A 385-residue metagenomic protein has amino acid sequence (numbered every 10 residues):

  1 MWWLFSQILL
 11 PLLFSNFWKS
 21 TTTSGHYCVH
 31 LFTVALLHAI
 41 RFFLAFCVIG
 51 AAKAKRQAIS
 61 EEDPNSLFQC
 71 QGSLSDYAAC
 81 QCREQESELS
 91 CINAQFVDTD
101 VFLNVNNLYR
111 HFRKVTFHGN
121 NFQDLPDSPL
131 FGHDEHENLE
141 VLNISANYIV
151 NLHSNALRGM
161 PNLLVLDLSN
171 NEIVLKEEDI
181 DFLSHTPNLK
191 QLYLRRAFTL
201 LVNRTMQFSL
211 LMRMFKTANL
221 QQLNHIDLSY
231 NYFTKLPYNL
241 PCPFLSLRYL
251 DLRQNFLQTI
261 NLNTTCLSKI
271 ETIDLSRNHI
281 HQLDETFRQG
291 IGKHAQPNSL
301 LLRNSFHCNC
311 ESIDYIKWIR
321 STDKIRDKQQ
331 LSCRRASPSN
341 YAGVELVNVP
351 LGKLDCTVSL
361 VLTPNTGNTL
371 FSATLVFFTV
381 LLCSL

Functional and structural regions predicted by a protein language model:
P11-G25, L37-H38, F43-G72, L381-L385: N-terminal signal peptide
A54-S73, C82, E86-E88, A295-L385: Membrane-proximal C-terminal cap and juxtamembrane stalk of leucine-rich repeat ectodomains
E84-S145, A197-L211: LRR N-terminal entry segment and analogous cap-like coil->beta motifs
L89, V115-F117, E140-I144, L166-L168 (+5 more regions): Conserved hydrophobic beta-strand positions in leucine-rich repeat
C91, E172-L175, D179-K190, R196: Core solenoid repeat modules with strong leucine/isoleucine-rich periodicity, prominently canonical LRR arrays but also
A94, N120, N147, N171 (+5 more regions): Conserved "Asn-ladder"/turn position within leucine-rich repeats
D98, Q123-L125, V150-L152, V174-K176 (+5 more regions): Per-repeat structural element of leucine-rich repeats
L103-N107, S128-E135, S154-M160, E178-T186 (+5 more regions): A structural signal for leucine-rich repeat
